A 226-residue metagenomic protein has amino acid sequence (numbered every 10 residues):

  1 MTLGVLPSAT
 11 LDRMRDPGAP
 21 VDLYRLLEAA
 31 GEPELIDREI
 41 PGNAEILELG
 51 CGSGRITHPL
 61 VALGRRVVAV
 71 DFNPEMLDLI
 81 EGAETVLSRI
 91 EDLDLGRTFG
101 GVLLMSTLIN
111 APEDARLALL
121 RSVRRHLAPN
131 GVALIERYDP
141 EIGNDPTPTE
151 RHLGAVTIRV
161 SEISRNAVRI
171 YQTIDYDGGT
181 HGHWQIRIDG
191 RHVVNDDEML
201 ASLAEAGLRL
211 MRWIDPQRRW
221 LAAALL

Functional and structural regions predicted by a protein language model:
M1-A44: Conserved class I S-adenosyl-L-methionine
N43-G52: Conserved class I S-adenosyl-L-methionine
S53-D92: Class I SAM-dependent methyltransferase SAM/SAH-binding core
D94-V102: A short acidic, Gly/Pro-enriched loop at the edge of an enzyme's catalytic core that lines a small-molecule cofactor
M105-S106: Residues lining the SAM
L117-P129: A short glycine-rich, Lys/Arg-flanked "PGG" loop and its adjoining helix->strand segment in the class I
L134-E198: SAM-dependent methyltransferase
E198, S202-L226: C-terminal lobe and adjacent flexible extensions of AdoMet/dcAdoMet transferase-like proteins
